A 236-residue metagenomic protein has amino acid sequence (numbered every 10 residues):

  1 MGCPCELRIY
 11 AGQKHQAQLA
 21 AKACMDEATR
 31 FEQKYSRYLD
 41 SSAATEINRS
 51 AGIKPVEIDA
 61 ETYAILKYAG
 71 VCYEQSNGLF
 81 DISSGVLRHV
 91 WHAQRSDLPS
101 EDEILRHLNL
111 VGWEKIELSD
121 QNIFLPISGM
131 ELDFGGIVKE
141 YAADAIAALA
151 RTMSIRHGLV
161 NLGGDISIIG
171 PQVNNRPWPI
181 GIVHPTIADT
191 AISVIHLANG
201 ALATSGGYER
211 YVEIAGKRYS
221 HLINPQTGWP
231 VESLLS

Functional and structural regions predicted by a protein language model:
M1-S236: Mature catalytic core of soluble alpha/beta enzymes
